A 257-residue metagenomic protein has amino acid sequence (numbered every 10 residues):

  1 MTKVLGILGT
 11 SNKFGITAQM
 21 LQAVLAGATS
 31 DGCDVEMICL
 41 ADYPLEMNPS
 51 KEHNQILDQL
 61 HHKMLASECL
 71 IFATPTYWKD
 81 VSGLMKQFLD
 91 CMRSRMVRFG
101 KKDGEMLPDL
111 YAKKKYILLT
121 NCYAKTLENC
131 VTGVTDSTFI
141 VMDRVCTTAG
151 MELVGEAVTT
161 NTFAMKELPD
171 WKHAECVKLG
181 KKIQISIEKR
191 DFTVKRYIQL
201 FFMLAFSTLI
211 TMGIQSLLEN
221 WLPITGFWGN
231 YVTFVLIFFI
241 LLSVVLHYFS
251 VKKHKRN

Functional and structural regions predicted by a protein language model:
M1-D103, A174-V177, I183-N257: N-terminal beta1-alpha1-beta2 submodule of the flavodoxin-like/Rossmannoid cofactor-binding fold
T2-L5, N121-C122, A157-A164: A short small-residue
I16, D80-V81, T126-C130, L168: Secondary-structure boundary/capping motif
P44-M47, T126-E128, T162-K166: A short acidic, helix-capping loop that chelates divalent metal ions and anchors anionic groups
M85-M92, M106-D109, S137, F163-E167 (+1 more regions): Short, surface-exposed, charged/polar-biased interaction segments
K102-G155: Short, glycine-/small-residue-rich phosphate/pyrophosphate-handling segment
T132-R196: Extracytoplasmic/lumenal ectodomains and periplasmic regions of secretory and membrane proteins
